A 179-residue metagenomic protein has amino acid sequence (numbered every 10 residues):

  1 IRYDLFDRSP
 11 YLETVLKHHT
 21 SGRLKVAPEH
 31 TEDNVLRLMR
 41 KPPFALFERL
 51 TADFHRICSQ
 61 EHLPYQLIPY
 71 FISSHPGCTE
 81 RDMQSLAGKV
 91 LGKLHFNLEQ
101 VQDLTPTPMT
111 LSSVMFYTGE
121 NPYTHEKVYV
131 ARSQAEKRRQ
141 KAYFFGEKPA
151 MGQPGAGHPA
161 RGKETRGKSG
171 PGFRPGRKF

Functional and structural regions predicted by a protein language model:
I1-I68, S73-P76: Conserved SAM/AdoMet-binding glycine-rich loop
F6-D7, R37, R81-D82, S112-F116: Short acidic, glycine/serine/threonine-rich loops at helix termini
F6-Y11, H75-K93: Catalytic cores of alpha/beta
R8-L12, L98, K137: Alpha-helix initiation and N-capping motif
V15, V90-L91, G155: Hydrophobic alpha-helix position signal
K17-T20, A45, R49-A52, I57-Q66 (+8 more regions): Long C-terminal interaction/binding lobes of large macromolecular proteins
V26, F54, V101, R161-G162: Conserved, mostly hydrophobic/aromatic
P108-F179: Radical SAM enzyme core and accessory elements
